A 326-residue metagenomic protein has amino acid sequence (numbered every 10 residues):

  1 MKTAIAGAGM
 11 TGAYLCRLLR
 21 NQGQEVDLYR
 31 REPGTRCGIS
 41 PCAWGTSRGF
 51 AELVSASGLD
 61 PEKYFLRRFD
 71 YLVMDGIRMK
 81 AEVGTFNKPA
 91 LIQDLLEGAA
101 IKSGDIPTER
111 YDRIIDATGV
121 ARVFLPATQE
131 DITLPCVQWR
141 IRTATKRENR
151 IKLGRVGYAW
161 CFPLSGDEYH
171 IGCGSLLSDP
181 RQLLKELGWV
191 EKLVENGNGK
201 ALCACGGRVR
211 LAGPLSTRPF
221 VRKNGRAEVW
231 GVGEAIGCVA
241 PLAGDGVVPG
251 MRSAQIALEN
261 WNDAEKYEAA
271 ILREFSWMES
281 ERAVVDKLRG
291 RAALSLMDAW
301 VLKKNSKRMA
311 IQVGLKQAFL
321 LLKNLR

Functional and structural regions predicted by a protein language model:
M1-T11: Beta1/beta-strand and adjacent pyrophosphate-binding region of the FAD-binding site in flavoprotein oxidoreductases
A6-A8, R17-S40: Glycine-rich FAD pyrophosphate-binding loop
A8, D94-R208, A212-V221, G237: Predominantly flavin-linked oxidoreductase catalytic cores and closely associated redox partners
T11, G34, A121: Conserved Rossmann-like nucleotide-cofactor binding loop
R31-L72: N-terminal FAD cofactor-binding segment of flavoenzymes
C42-G45, I77-L96, L177-Q182: Short beta-strand to alpha-helix junction loop
Y169, S216-R282: Conserved mid-domain beta->alpha element of the FAD-binding
E259-R326: C-terminal helical "tail/cap" subdomain of flavin- and related membrane-associated enzymes
